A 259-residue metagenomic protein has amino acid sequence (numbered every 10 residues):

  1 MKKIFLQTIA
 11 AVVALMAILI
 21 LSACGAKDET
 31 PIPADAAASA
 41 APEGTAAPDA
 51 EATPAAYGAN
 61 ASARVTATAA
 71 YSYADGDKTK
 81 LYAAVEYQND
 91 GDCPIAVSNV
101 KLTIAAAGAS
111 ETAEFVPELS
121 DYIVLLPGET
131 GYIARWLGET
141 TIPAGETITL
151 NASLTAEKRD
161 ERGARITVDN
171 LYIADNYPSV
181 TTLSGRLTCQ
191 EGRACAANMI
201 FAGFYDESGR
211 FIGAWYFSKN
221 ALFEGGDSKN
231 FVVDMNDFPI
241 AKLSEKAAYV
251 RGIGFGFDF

Functional and structural regions predicted by a protein language model:
K2-V12: Bacterial N-terminal signal peptides that target proteins for export
I20-A23: C-terminal motif of bacterial Sec signal peptides marking the signal peptidase cleavage site
G25-K27: Bacterial signal peptide processing site
A52-K80, S153-S179: Low-complexity, acidic Ser/Thr/Pro/Gly-rich terminal tails and inter-domain linkers that flank the onset of structured
Y87-D92, L187-E191: Asparagine-centered strand-capping/turn motif at beta-strand->loop junctions
D92-V97, E111-T112, G192-A197, F211-G213: Short acidic/proline- and small/hydrophobic-mixed sequence motifs that coincide with surface turns and coil-to-beta
T112-T141, A214-I240: Intrinsically disordered, low-complexity Pro/Gly/Ser/Thr-rich segments with frequent PxxP/GP/PP motifs and embedded
E139-P178, F238-F259: Terminal connector regions
